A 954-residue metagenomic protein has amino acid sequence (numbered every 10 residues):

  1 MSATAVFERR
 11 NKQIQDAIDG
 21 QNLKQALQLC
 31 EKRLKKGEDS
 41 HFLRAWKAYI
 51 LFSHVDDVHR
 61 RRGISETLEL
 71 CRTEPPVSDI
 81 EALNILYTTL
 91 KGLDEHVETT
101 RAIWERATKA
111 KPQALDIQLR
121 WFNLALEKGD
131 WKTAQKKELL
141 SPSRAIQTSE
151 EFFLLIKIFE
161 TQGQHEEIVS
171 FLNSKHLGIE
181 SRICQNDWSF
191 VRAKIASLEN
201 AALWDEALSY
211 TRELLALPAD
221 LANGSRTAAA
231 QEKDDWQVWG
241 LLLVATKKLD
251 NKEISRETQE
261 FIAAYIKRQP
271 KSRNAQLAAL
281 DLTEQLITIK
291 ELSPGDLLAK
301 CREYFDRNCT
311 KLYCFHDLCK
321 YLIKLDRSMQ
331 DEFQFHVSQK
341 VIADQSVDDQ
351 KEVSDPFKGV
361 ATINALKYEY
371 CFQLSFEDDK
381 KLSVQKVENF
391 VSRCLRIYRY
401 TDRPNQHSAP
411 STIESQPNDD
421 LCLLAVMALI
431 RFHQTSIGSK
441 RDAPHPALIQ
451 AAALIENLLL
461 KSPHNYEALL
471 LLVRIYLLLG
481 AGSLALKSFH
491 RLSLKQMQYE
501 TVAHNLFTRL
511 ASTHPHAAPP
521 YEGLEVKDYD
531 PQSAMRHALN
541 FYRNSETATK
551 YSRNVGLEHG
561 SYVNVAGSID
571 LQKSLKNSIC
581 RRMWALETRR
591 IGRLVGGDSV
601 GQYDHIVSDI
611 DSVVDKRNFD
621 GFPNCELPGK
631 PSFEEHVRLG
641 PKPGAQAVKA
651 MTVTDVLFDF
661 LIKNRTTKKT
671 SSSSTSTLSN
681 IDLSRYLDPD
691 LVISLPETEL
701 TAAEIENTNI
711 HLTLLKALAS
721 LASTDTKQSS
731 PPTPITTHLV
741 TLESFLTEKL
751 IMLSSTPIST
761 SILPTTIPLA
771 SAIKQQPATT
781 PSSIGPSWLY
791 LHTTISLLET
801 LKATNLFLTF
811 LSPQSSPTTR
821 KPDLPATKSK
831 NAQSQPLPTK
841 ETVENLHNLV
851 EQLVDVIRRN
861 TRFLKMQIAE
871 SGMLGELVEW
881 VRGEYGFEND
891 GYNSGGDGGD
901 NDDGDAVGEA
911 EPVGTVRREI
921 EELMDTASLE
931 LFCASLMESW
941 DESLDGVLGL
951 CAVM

Functional and structural regions predicted by a protein language model:
T4-K12, D39-S53, P76-T88, Q113-D116 (+14 more regions): Amphipathic alpha-helical repeat scaffolds of TPR domains
E8-K32, K36, R431, T435: Alpha-helical segment of the N-proximal tetratricopeptide repeat
Q25-R33, V58-T73, H96-K109, W131-R144 (+15 more regions): Alpha-helical repeat scaffolds
H41-W46, L90-K91, R101-N251, S255-I266 (+3 more regions): Internal alpha-helical scaffold/solenoid segments in large eukaryotic proteins
I156-F159, F171-S174, G178-G359, V656-F658 (+4 more regions): Non-catalytic protein-protein interaction scaffold segments in large eukaryotic complex-forming proteins
F357-C371, D378-L460, L470, R474: Long, K/E/R/D-enriched contiguous segments that form extended
P519-E699: Extended alpha-helical scaffolding regions
R858, F863-M954: Long, highly charged alpha-helical interaction/scaffolding segments
